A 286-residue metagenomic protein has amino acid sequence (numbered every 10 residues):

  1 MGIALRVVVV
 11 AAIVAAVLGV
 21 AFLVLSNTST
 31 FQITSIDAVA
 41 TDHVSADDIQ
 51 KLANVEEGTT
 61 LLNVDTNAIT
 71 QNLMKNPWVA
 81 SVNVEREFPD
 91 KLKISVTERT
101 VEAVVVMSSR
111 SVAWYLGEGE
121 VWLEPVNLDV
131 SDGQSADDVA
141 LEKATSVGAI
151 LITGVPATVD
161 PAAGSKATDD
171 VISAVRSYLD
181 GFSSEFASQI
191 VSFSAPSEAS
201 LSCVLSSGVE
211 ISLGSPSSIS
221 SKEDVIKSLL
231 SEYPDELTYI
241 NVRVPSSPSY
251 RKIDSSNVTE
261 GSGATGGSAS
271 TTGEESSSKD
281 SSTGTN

Functional and structural regions predicted by a protein language model:
M1-V20, P89-N286: Charged, solvent-exposed interaction patches on well-folded alpha/beta domains that mediate macromolecular contacts
A15, G19-V44, K51, T60-V112 (+1 more regions): Periplasmic polypeptide-binding modules associated with outer-membrane biogenesis and secretion
A40-P77, L151-D169, S228-T238: Periplasmic/extracytosolic POTRA-like scaffold domains at the N-termini of outer-membrane and outer-envelope
